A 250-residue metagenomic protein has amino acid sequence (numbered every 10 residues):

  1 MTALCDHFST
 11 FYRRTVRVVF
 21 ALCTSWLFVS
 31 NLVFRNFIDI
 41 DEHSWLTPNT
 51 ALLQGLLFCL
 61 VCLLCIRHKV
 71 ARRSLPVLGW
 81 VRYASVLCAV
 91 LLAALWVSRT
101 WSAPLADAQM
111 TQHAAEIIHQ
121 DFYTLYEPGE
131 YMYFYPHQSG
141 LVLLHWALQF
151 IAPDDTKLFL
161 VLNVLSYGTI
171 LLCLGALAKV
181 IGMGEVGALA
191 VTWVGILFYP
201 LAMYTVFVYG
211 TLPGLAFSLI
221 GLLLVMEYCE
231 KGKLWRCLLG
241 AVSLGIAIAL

Functional and structural regions predicted by a protein language model:
M1-L95: Start-transfer (signal-anchor) and selected internal transmembrane alpha helices of multi-pass inner/ER membrane
R99-E116, Q120-L144, P153-K157: Extracytoplasmic catalytic/substrate-binding loops of multi-pass membrane glycan-assembly enzymes
S139, A152-T169, T192: Loop-to-helix entry region of an early transmembrane alpha helix in multi-pass inner-membrane enzymes
K157, L174-L197: Transmembrane-helix signature of polytopic, membrane-embedded enzymes that assemble or transfer cell-envelope glycans
V161-G182, I220: Transmembrane-helix motifs of polytopic, lipid-linked glycan transferases
I181-G182, G221-C237: Membrane-interface transmembrane helices that cradle and orient dolichyl/undecaprenyl
P200-G214: Short acidic/glycine- and proline-prone juxtamembrane loop motifs at membrane-interface regions of multi-pass membrane
R236-L250: Membrane-interface alpha helices of multi-pass inner-membrane proteins
